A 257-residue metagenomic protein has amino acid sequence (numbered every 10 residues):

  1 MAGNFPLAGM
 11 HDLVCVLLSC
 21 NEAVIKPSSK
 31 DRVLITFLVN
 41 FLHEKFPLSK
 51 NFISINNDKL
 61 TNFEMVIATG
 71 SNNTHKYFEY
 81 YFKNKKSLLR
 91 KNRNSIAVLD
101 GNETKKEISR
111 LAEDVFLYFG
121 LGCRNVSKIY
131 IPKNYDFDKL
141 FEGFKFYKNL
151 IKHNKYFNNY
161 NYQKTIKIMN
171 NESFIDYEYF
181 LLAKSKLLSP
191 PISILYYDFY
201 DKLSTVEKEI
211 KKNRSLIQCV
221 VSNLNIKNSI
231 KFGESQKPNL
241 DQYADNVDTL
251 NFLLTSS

Functional and structural regions predicted by a protein language model:
M1, P27, G70, I131 (+1 more regions): Short beta-strand/turn micro-motifs composed of small residues that flank or help shape donor/cofactor-binding pockets
M1-H43: Conserved small-residue-rich beta-alpha loop and adjacent elements that most often cradle the phosphate/pyrophosphate
D12, Y77-F78, E209: A short acidic, amphipathic alpha-helical/loop segment
V14-C15, K83, K145-Y147: Short, solvent-exposed amphipathic alpha-helical segments in soluble enzyme and RNA/protein-processing domains
S28-D31, K91-S95, S235-N239: Short, acidic/turn-prone active-site loops that include or flank metal/cofactor- and phosphate-binding residues
L34, Y77, K139: Phosphate- and divalent-cation-binding pockets in alpha/beta enzyme and binding domains that engage nucleotide-derived
F46-Y135, A244-S256: Conserved NAD(P)+-binding/catalytic subdomain of aldehyde/semialdehyde dehydrogenases
G120-V126, Y130-S257: NAD(P)-dependent aldehyde/semialdehyde dehydrogenase
